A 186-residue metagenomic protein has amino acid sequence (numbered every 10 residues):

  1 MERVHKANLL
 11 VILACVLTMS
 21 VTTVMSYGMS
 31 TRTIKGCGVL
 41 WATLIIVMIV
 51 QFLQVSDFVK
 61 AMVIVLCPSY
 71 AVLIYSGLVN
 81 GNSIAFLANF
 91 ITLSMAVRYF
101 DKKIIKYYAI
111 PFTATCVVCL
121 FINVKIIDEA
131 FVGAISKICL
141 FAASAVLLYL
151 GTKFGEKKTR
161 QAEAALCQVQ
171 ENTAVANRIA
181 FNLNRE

Functional and structural regions predicted by a protein language model:
M1-E2: Short, Lys/Arg-rich, polar N-terminal cytosolic tail immediately upstream of the first transmembrane signal-anchor
H5-G81, A88-S94, F112-C116: Hydrophobic transmembrane alpha-helices and their membrane-interface boundaries in multi-pass, membrane-anchored
Q51, S76, N123, T152-E156 (+1 more regions): Membrane-water interface at transmembrane helix exits
S56, F100-D101: A helix-boundary/kink motif common to multi-pass secondary transporters, especially Major Facilitator Superfamily
A61, V97, I104-K106: Alpha-helical transmembrane segments and their helix-entry boundary regions
I74-G81, C116-I138: Interfacial aromatic-anchored transmembrane helix boundaries in multi-pass membrane proteins
Y107-P111: Short hydrophobic alpha-helical segments that form membrane-spanning helices or hydrophobic packing faces of helical
F131-E186: HAMP domain helices
